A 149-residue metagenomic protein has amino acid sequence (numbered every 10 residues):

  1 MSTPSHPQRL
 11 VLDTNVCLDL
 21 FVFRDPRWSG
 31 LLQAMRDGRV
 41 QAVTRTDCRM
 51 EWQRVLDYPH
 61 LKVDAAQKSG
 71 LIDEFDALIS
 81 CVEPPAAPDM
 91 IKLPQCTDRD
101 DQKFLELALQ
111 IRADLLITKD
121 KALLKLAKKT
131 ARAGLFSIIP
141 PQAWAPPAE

Functional and structural regions predicted by a protein language model:
M1-T44: Short, well-structured N-terminal submotif of metal-dependent ribonuclease cores
C17-L18, E51, L123-K125: Short, active-site-adjacent cap segments at secondary-structure transitions
D19-F21, I91-T97: Short, flexible loop segments at the rims of nucleotide/cofactor-binding pockets, characterized by
F21-V22, L56, A127: Short, flexible helix/strand-to-coil boundary loops that buttress conserved ligand/catalytic motifs in alpha/beta
L31, F104-L105: Short, hydrophobic alpha-helical packing/hinge segments within bilobed ligand-binding/sensory domains
A34-R39, T46-I91: PIN-domain endoribonuclease scaffold, especially VapC-family toxins
R45, K119: Replace "coordinates the UDP/GDP/TDP-sugar" with "coordinates nucleotide-activated sugar donors
P94, D98, Q102, L109-L115 (+1 more regions): Acidic, PIN/NYN-like endoribonuclease modules and their adjacent C-terminal/linker elements
